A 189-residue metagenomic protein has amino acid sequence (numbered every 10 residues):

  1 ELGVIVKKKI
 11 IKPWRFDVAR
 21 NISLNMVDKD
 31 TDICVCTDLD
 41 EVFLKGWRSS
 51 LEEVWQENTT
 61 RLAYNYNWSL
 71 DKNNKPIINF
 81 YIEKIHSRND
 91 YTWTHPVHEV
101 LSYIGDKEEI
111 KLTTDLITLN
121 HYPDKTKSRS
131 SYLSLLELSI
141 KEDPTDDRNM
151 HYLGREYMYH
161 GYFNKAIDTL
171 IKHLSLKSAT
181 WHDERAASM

Functional and structural regions predicted by a protein language model:
E1-P13: Acidic donor-binding segment of Leloir-type glycosyltransferases
K7, V35, L62: Conserved Rossmann-like nucleotide-binding pocket used by diverse enzymes that bind dinucleotide cofactors
V18-L24, V42-D168: Catalytic-site signature of metal-activated, phosphate-bearing donor transferases, centered on the GT-A/GT-A-like
N25-L44: Short beta-strand-to-loop acidic/aromatic patch adjacent to the donor-nucleotide binding site
S139-P144, L174-S188: Flexible helix-coil transition and linker loops at the boundaries of alpha-helical arrays
H151, S188-M189: TPR/TPR-like alpha-solenoid signature
